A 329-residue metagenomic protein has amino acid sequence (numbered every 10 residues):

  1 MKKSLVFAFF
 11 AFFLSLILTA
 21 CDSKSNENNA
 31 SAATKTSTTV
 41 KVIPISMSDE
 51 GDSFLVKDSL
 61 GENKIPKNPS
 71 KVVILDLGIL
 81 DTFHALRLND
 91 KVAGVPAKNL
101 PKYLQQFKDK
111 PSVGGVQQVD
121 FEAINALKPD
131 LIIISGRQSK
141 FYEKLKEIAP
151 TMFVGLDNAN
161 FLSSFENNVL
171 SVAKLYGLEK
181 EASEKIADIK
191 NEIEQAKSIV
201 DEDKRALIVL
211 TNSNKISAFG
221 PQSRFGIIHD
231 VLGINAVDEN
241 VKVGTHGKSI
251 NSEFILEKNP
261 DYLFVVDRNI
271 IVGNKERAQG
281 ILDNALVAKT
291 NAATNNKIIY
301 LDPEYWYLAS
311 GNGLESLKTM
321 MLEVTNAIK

Functional and structural regions predicted by a protein language model:
M1-F9: Bacterial N-terminal signal peptides that target proteins for export
K3, C21-G78, K180-L207, G273-R277 (+2 more regions): Bacterial Sec-exported substrate-binding components of ABC uptake systems
K71, Y262-K329: Structured C-terminal subdomain patch of bacterial secreted/periplasmic proteins
K71-A123: A short, structured surface patch at a secondary-structure boundary
K98-P101, G220-G247: Alpha-helical, coiled-coil/dimerization segments enriched in small aliphatic residues
K128-I134, P150, I255, N259-L263: Proline-aspartate-enriched helix->loop->beta-strand connector
K144, A149-S213, K297, L308-K329: Extracytoplasmic substrate-binding proteins
